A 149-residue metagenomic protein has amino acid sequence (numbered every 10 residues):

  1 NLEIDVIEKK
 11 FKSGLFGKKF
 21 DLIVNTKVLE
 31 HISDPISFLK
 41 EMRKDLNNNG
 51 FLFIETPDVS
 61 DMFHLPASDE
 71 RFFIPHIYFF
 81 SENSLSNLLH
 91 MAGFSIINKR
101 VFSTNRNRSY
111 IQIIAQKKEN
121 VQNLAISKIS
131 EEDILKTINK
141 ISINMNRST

Functional and structural regions predicted by a protein language model:
N1-P66, F73-I74, F79-F94, A115-K117 (+1 more regions): Conserved SAM-binding loop
D61-M62, N105, V121: Flexible, glycine-rich phosphate/dinucleotide-binding loops and adjacent beta-alpha linkers at cofactor/substrate
F94-N105: Conserved S-adenosyl-L-methionine
R108-I113: Short hydrophobic/aromatic beta-strand or adjacent loop that forms the aromatic wall/cage of a ligand/substrate-binding
I114-T149: Hydrophobic, well-ordered beta-alpha structural blocks that scaffold small-molecule cofactor pockets
